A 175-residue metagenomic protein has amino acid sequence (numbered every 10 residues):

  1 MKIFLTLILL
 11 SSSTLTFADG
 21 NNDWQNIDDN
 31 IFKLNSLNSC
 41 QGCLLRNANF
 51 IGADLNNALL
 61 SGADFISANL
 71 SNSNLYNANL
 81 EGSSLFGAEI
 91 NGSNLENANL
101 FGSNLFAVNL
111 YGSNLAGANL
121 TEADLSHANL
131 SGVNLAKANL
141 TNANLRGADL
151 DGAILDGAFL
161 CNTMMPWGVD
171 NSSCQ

Functional and structural regions predicted by a protein language model:
M1-L5: Positively charged n-region of N-terminal signal peptides that target proteins for export
I8-L10: Cleavable N-terminal signal peptides of Sec/SRP-targeted secreted and luminal proteins
D19-Q175: Tandem repeat scaffolds
